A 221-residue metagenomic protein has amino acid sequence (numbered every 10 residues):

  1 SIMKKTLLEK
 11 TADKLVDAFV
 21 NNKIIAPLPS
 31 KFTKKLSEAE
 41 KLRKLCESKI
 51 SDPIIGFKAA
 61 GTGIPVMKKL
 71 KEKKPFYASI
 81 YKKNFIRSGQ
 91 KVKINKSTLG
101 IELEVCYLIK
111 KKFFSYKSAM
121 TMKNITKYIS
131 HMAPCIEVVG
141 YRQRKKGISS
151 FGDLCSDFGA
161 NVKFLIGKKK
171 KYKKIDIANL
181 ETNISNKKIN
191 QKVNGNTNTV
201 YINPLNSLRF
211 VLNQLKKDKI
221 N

Functional and structural regions predicted by a protein language model:
K4-N203, R209, K217: Catalytic-core "active-site belt" of small-molecule-metabolizing enzymes, emphasizing His/Asp/Glu-rich regions
L215-N221: Short, intrinsically disordered, charge-balanced linker/junction segments flanking boundaries in proteins
